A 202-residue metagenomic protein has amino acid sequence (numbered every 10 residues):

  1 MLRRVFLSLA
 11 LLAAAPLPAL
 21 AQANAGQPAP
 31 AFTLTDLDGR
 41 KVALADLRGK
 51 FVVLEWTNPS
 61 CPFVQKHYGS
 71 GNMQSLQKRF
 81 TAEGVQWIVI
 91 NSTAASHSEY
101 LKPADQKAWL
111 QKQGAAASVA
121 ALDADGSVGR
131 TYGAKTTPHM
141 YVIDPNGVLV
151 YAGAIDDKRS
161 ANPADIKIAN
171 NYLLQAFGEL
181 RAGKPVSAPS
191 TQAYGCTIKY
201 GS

Functional and structural regions predicted by a protein language model:
L2-L11: N-terminal export leaders
A15-A21: Sec/Tat signal peptide C-region and signal peptidase I cleavage site
A21-A29: Cleaved targeting-peptide boundary
F32-V52: A short beta-strand-turn-helix
A45-Q65, F177: Short active-site neighborhood of thiol/selenol oxidoreductases, capturing the structured segment around
Q65-Q113, A124-T131: Structural microenvironment flanking redox-active thiols in thiol-disulfide oxidoreductases
K107-V150: Short, internal strand/loop/helix patches that form the active-site neighborhood or redox-interaction surface
V142-S202: Thiol-/selenol-based redox modules, centered on thioredoxin-like and closely related oxidoreductase domains
